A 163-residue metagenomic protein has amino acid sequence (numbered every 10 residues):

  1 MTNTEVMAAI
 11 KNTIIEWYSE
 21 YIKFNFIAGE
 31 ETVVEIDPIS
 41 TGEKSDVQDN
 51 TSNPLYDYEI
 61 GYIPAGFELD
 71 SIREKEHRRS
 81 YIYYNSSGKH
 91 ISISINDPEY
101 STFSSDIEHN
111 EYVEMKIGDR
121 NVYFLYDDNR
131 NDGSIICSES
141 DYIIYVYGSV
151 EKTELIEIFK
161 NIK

Functional and structural regions predicted by a protein language model:
M1-I27: Membrane-interface helical sensory segment of bacterial ECF anti-sigma factor regulators
E20, H77, S140-D141: Beta-strand-connecting loop/turn residues
F24-I36: Membrane-interface segments at or immediately adjacent to transmembrane helices that form the boundary between
V34-D132: Short, solvent-exposed recognition patches
S134-C137: Short beta-strand motif preference
S140-K163: Surface-exposed amphipathic alpha-helical segments
